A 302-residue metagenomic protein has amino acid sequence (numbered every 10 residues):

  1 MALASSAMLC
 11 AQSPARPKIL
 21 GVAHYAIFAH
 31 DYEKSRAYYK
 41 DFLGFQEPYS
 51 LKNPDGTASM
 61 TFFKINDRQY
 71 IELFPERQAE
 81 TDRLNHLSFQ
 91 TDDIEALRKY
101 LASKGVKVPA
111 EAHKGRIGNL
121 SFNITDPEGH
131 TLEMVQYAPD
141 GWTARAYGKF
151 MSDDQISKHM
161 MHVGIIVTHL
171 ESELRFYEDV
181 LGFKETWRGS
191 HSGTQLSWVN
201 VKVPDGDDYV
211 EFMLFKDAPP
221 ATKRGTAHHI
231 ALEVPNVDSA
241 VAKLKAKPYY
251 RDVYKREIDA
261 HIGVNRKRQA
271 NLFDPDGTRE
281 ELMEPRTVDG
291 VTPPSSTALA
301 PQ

Functional and structural regions predicted by a protein language model:
M1, C10-K18, R98, A102-H159 (+4 more regions): Vicinal oxygen chelate
P17-I19, A26-Y70, G164-V210: Core segments of cupin and vicinal oxygen chelate
L20-H30, T61-K64, R77-L101, L120-T125 (+5 more regions): Vicinal oxygen chelate
K40, G44, D93, K99-V106 (+6 more regions): Sec-exported extracytoplasmic/periplasmic mature domains
E47, Q69-E72, E80-T81, A96-L97 (+8 more regions): Short loop/beta submotifs within extracellular cysteine-rich repeat domains
K52, F74-P75, Q136, S190 (+2 more regions): Short clusters of small/polar residues that mark proteolytic maturation junctions
E171-L174, E178-H261: Structured core of small recognition/catalytic domains
